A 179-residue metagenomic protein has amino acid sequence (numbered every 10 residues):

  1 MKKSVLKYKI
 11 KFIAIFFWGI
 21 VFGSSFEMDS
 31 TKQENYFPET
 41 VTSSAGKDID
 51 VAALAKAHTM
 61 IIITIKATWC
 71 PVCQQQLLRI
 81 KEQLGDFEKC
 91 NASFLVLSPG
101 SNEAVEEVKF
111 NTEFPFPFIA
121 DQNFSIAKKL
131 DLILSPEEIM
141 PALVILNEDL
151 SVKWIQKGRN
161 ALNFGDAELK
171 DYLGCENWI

Functional and structural regions predicted by a protein language model:
K3-I13: Bacterial N-terminal signal peptides that target proteins for export
K11-V21: Bacterial N-terminal signal peptides
S24-A53, Q75: N-terminal "domain-start" segment that seeds a small globular fold
A52, L130, W154-Q156: Short hydrophobic alpha-helix segments
L54-I80: Short active-site neighborhood of thiol/selenol oxidoreductases, capturing the structured segment around
Q75-E113, F124-K128: Structural microenvironment flanking redox-active thiols in thiol-disulfide oxidoreductases
F114-F116, L134-V144: Structural micro-motif
M140-I179: Thiol-/selenol-based redox modules, centered on thioredoxin-like and closely related oxidoreductase domains
